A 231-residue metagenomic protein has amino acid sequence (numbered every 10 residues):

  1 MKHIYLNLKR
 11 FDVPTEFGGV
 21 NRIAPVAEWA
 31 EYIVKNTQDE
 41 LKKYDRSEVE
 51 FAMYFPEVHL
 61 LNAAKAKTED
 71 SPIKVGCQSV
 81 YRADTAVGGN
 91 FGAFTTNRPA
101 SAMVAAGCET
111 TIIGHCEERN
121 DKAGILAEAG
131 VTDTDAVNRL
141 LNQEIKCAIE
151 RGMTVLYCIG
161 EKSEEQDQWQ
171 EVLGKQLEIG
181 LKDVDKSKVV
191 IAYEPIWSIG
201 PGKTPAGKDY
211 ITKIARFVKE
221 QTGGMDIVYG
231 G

Functional and structural regions predicted by a protein language model:
M1-V75, R82-G88, A192: Conserved N-terminal beta1-alpha1 strand-loop-helix module at the mouth
H3-Y5, E48-A52, P72-G76, E109-T110 (+3 more regions): Structural preference for beta-strand elements that scaffold enzyme active sites
R10-D12, F55-H59, S79-R82, E117 (+3 more regions): Active-site-proximal loop/turn and secondary-structure-junction residues that shape catalytic pockets, frequently
A30-Q38, E57-A64, A100, L141-K146 (+2 more regions): Generic structural signal for well-ordered alpha-helices, preferentially at hydrophobic/aromatic core positions
L41-R46, L61-K74, A100-G107, I145-G152 (+1 more regions): Acidic (Asp/Glu)-rich catalytic clusters
S79-V137: Glycine/small-residue-rich loop that forms an oxyanion/phosphate-binding "nest" at active or ligand-binding sites
A86-N90, F94, P195-G230: Glycine/Thr-rich beta-alpha phosphate-binding loop at enzyme active sites
E117-K203: Conserved anion-binding
